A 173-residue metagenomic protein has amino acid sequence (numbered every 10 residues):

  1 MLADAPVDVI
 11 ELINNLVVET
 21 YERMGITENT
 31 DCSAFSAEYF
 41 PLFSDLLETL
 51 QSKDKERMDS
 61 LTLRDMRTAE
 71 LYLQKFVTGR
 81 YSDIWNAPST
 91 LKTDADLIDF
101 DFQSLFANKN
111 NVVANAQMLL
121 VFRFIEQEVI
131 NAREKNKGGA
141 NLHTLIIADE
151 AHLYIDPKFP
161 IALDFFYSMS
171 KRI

Functional and structural regions predicted by a protein language model:
M1-R172: P-loop NTPase motor domains
